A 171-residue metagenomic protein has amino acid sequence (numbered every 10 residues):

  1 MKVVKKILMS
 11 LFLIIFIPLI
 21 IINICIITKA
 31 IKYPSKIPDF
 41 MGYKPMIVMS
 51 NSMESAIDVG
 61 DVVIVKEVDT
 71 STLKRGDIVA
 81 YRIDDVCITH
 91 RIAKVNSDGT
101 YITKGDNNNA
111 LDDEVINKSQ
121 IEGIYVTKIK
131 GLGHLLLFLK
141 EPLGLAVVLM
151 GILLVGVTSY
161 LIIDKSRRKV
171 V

Functional and structural regions predicted by a protein language model:
M1-D58, H134-V171: Protein maturation boundaries and topogenic segments
I24-G99, K104, N108: Feature for secretory/organellar precursors and membrane-associated catalytic proteins
A80-R82, E122, Y160-I163: Short, highly charged low-complexity linear segments
A93-H134: Extended, hydrophilic extramembrane loops/domains of integral membrane proteins
